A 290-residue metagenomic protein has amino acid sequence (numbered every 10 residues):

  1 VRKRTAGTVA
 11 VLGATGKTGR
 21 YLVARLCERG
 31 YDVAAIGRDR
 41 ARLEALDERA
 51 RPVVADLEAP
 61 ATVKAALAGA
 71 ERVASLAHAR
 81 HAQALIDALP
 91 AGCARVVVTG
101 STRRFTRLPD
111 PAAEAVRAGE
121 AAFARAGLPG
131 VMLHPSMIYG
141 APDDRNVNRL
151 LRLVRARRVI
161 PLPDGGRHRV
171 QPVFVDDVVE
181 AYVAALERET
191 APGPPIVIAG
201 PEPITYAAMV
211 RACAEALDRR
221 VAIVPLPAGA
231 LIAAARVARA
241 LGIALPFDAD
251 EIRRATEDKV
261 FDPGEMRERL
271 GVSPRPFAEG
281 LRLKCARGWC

Functional and structural regions predicted by a protein language model:
V9-R29: N-terminal Rossmann NAD(P)H-binding glycine-rich loop of SDR-like oxidoreductase domains
I36-R40, L57, A77: N-terminal Rossmann-fold cofactor-binding loop
R40, R72, Q83-A126, G130-M132: Conserved Rossmann-fold NAD(P)-dependent oxidoreductase catalytic core, especially the SDR/UDP-sugar
V54-S75: Conserved Rossmann-fold cofactor-binding substructure of NAD(P)-dependent oxidoreductases
A124-A141, L151-L153: Conserved beta-loop-beta element that borders a ligand/cofactor-binding pocket
M132, A141, G166, Q171-V179 (+3 more regions): Conserved loop-to-helix N-cap of the C-terminal "lid" that shapes the substrate pocket in Rossmann-like
R152-V173, D177, A181-A185, E189-P192 (+1 more regions): A conserved pocket-lining segment of Rossmann-fold NAD(P)-dependent short-chain dehydrogenase/reductase
A185-F247, P263-G264, E268-C290: Mid/C-terminal beta-alpha module of Rossmann-like enzyme folds, strongest in SDR-family dehydrogenases/epimerases
